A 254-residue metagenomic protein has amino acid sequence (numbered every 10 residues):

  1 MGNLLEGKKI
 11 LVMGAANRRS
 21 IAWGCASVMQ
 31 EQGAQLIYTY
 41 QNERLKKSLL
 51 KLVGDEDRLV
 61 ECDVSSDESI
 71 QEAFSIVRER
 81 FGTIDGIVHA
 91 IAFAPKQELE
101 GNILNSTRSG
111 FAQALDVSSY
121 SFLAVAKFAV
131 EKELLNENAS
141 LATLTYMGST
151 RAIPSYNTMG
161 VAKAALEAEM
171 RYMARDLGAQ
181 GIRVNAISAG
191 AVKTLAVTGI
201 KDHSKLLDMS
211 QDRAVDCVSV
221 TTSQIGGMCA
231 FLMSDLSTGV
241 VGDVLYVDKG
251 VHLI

Functional and structural regions predicted by a protein language model:
G2-I37: Canonical Rossmann dinucleotide-binding motif of NAD(H)/NADP(H)-dependent dehydrogenases/reductases, specifically
G14-A15, R19-W23, A92-Q180, A191-K193 (+1 more regions): Catalytic loop of short-chain dehydrogenase/reductase
L50-L52, T158, A179, A189-A214: A glycine/serine/threonine-rich, flexible loop-to-helix segment that serves as the NAD(P) cofactor-binding "lid"
V53-E68: Rossmann-fold cofactor-recognition segment
G178, R183, V240-G242: Short, small/polar-rich loop/turn modules that mediate ligand/substrate recognition or access, typified
R183-K193, M233, Y246-D248: Conserved SDR Rossmann-fold cofactor-binding beta-strand/turn motif
A214-I225, L236: A conserved structural motif in NAD(P)-dependent oxidoreductases
A230, V241-I254: Short C-terminal tail/terminal secondary-structure segment of NAD(P)H-dependent dehydrogenase/reductase domains
